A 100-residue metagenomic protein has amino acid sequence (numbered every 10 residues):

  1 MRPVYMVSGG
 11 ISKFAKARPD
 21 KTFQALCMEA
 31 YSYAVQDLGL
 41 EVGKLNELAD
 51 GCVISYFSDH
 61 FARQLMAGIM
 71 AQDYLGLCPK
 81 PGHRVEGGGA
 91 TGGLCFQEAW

Functional and structural regions predicted by a protein language model:
M1-H83: Conserved "HGTGT" condensation-loop signature of ketosynthase/thiolase-family condensing enzymes that catalyze
G87-W100: Active-site-proximal alpha-helical scaffold in enzymes
